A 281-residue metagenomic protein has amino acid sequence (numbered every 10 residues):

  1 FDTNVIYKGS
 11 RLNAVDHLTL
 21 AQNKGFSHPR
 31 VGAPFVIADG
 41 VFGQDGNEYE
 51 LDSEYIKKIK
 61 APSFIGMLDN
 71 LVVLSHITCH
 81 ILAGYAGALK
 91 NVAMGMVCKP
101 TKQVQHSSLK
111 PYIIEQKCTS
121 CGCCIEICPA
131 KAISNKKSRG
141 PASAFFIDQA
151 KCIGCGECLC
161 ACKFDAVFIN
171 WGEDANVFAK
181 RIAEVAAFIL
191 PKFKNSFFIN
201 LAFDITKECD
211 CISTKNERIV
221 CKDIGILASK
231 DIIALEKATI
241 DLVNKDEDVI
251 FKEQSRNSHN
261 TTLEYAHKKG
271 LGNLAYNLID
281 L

Functional and structural regions predicted by a protein language model:
D2-L281: Extended, low-polarity segments enriched in aliphatic/aromatic residues
